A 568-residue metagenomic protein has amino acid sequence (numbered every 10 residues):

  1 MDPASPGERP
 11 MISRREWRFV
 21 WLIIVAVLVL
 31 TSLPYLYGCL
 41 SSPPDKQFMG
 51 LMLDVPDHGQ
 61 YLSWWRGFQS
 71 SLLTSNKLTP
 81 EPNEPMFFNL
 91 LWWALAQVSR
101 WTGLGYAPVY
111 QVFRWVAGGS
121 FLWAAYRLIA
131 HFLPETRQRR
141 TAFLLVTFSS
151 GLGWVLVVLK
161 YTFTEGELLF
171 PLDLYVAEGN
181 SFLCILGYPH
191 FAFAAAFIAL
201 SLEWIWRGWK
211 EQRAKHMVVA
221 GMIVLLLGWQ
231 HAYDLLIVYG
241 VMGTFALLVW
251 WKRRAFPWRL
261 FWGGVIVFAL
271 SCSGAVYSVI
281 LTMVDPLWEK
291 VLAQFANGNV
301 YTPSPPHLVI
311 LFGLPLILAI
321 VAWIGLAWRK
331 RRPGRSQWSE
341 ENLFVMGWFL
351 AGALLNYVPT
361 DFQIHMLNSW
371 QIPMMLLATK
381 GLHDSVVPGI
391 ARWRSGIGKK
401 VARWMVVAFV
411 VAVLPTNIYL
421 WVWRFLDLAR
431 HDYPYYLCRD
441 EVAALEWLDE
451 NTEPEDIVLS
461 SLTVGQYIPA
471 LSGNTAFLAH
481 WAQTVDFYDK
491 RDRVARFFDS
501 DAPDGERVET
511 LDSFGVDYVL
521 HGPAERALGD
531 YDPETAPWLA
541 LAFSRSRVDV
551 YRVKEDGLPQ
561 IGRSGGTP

Functional and structural regions predicted by a protein language model:
V25-V29, V219-V224, G263-A269, R331-V358 (+2 more regions): Transmembrane alpha-helix segments characteristic of polytopic inner-membrane glycan-assembly/cell-envelope
V29-A199, G228-L236, Y433-Y435, L462: Active-site lumenal/periplasmic loops and adjacent helix-entry segments of GT-C-fold, multi-pass membrane
H58-G59, K399-K400, W404, A408-P568: Extracytoplasmic
V176, A195, L200, W204-L225 (+2 more regions): Short hydrophobic alpha-helices at membrane interfaces in multi-pass membrane enzymes
L183, L202-W204, H216-A232, G243 (+1 more regions): Membrane-interface alpha helices of multi-pass inner-membrane proteins
L227-E340, T360-M366: Transmembrane catalytic cores of multi-pass membrane glycosyltransferases and polysaccharide-assembly enzymes
L236-V238, F362-W393, R403-V407: Hydrophobic/aromatic-rich transmembrane helices and adjacent perimembrane loops
F261-C272, D384-W421: Signature aromatic-anchored transmembrane alpha helix within multi-pass, membrane-resident enzymes that catalyze glycan
